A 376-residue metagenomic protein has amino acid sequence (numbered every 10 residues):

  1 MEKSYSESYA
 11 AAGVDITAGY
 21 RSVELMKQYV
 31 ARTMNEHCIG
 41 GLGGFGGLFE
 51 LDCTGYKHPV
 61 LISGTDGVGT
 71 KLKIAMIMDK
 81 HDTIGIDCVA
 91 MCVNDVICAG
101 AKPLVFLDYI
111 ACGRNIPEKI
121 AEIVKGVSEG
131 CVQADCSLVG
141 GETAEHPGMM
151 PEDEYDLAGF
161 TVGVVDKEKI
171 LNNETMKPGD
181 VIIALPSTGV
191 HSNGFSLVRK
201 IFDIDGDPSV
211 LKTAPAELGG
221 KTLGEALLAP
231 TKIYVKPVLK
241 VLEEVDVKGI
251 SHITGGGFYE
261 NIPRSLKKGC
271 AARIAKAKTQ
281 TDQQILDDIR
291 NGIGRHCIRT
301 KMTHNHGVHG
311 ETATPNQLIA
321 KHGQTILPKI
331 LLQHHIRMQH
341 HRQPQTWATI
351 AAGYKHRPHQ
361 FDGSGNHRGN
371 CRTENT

Functional and structural regions predicted by a protein language model:
E2-G13, K119, I123-S137, M150-Y155 (+5 more regions): Glycine-/charge-enriched secondary-structure boundary and capping motifs
S4-S6, I16, Y20, G113: Charge-biased, low-complexity intrinsically disordered regions
S22-T188: Glycine-rich phosphate/pyrophosphate-binding loop regions near the starts of catalytic domains
K57, K71-L72, S192-G194, E243 (+1 more regions): Short helix/loop capping segments that flank catalytic or ligand/cofactor-binding pockets
I77-D79, T175-K177, R199-D203, I262-G269: Short, solvent-exposed amphipathic alpha-helical segments in soluble enzyme and RNA/protein-processing domains
G163-V165, S187-H191, R199-F202, T231 (+2 more regions): Glycine-rich beta-alpha junction loops
K169-L223: Short, acidic (Asp/Glu-rich) active-site segment that either coordinates a divalent metal cofactor
Q283-T376: Intrinsically disordered, low-complexity segments enriched in glycine and mixed charged residues
